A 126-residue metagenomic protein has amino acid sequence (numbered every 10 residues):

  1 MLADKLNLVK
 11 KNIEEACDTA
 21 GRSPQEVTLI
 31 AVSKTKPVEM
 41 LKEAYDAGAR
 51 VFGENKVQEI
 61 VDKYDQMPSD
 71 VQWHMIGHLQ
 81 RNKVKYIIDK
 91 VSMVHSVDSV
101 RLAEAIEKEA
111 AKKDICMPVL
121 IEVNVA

Functional and structural regions predicted by a protein language model:
M1-A126: Conserved alpha/beta-domain cores
